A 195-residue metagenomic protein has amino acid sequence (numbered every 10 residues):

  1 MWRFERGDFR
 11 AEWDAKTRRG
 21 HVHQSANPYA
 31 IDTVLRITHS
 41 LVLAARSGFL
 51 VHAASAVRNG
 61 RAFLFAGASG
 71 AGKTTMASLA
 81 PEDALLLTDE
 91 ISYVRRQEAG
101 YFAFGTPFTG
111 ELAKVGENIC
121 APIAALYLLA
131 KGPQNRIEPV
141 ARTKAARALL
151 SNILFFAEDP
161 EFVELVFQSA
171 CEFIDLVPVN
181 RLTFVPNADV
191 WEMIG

Functional and structural regions predicted by a protein language model:
M1-S69, L79-L87, S92-G195: A noncatalytic interaction/capping subdomain that flanks phosphate/NTP-handling catalytic cores
A71-K73: Conserved glycine(s) of the Walker
M76: Hydrophobic positions on the alpha1 helix immediately C-terminal to the Walker A/P-loop
